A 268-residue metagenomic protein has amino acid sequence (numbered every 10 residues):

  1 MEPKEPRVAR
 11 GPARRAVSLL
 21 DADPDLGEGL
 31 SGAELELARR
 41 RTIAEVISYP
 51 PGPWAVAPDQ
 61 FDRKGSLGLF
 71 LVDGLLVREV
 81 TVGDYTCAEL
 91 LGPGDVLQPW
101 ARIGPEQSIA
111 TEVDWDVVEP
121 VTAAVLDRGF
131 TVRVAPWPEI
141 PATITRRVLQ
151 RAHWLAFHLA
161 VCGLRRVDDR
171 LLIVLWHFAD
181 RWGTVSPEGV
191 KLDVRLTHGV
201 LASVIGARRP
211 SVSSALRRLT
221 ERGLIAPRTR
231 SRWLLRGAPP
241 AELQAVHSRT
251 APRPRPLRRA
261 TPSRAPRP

Functional and structural regions predicted by a protein language model:
M1-L26, W100-G104, R151-H153, V167-L172 (+6 more regions): Long cytosolic regulatory regions associated with cyclic-nucleotide signaling
M1-Q60, K64-G65, D95-V96, R102-G104: Cyclic nucleotide-binding regulatory module and flanking cytosolic helices
F61-R63, V82, Q107-A110, R218: Short solvent-exposed loop/turn micro-motifs enriched in small/polar/acidic residues
G65-G83, G92-D95: Glycine- and acidic-residue-biased ligand/ion/polar-headgroup-sensing regions
G68, D114, L224-I225: Short, surface-exposed charged micro-motifs
E89-H153: Cyclic-nucleotide recognition modules
E139-V204: Polybasic "coupling" helices that flank or enter modular domains
D180-P268: Phosphate-/nucleic-acid-contacting segments
